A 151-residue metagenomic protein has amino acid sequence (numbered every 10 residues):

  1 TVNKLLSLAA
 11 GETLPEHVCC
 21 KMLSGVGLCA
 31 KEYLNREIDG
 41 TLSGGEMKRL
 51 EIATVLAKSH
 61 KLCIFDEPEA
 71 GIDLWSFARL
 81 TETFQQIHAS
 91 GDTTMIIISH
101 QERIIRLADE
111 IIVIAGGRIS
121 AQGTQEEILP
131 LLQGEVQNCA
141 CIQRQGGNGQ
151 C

Functional and structural regions predicted by a protein language model:
T1-P15: Q-loop/switch helix immediately C-terminal to the Walker
I52: Hydrophobic anchor residue at the start of the ABC signature
V55-L56: ABC ATPase C-loop
E67-P68: Walker B catalytic motif
F77-S90: Helical segment within the ABC ATPase nucleotide-binding domain
H100-R106: Conserved H-loop
R106-V113: Conserved catalytic segment of ABC-fold P-loop ATPases
R118-C141: Conserved beta-strand-loop-alpha-helix hinge in the C-terminal portion of ABC ATPase nucleotide-binding domains
